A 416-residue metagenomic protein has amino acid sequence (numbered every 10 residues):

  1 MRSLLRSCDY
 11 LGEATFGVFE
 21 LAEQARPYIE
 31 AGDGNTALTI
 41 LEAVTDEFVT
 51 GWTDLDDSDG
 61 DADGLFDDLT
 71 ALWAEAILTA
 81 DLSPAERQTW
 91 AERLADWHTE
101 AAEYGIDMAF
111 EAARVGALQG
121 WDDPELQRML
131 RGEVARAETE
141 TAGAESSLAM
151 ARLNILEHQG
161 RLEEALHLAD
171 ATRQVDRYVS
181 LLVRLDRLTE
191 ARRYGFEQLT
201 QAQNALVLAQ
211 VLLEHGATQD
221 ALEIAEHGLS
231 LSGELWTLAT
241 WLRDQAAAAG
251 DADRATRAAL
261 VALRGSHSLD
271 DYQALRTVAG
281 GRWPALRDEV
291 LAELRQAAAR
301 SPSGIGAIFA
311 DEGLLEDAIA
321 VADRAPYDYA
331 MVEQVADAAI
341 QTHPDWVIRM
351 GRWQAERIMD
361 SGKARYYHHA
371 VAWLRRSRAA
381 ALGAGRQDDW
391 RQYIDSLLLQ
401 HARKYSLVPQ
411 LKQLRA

Functional and structural regions predicted by a protein language model:
M1-A416: Eukaryote-biased, non-catalytic alpha-solenoid scaffold regions
